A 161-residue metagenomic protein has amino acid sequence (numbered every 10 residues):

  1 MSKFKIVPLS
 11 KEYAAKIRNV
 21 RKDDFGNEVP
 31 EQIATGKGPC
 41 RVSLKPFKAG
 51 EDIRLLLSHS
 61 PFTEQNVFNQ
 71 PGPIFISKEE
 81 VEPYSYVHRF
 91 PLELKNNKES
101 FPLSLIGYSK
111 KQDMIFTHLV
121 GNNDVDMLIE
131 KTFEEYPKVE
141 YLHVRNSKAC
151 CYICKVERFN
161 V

Functional and structural regions predicted by a protein language model:
M1-I17: Extended boundary segments
I6, A15, S77, H88 (+2 more regions): Intrinsically disordered, low-complexity regions enriched in small/polar residues
Y13, Y84-Y86, Y108, Y136 (+2 more regions): Sequence-level detector for tyrosine residue identity
R18-N122, L128-K131: Conserved mixed alpha/beta catalytic, RNA-binding, or beta-rich assembly cores of soluble enzyme, regulatory
N97, D126, A149-I153: Short, surface-exposed, charged/polar-biased interaction segments
V125-L142: Phosphate-interacting basic helix/loop segments used at nucleotide- and nucleic-acid interfaces
K138-V161: Short, compact, well-ordered microdomains
